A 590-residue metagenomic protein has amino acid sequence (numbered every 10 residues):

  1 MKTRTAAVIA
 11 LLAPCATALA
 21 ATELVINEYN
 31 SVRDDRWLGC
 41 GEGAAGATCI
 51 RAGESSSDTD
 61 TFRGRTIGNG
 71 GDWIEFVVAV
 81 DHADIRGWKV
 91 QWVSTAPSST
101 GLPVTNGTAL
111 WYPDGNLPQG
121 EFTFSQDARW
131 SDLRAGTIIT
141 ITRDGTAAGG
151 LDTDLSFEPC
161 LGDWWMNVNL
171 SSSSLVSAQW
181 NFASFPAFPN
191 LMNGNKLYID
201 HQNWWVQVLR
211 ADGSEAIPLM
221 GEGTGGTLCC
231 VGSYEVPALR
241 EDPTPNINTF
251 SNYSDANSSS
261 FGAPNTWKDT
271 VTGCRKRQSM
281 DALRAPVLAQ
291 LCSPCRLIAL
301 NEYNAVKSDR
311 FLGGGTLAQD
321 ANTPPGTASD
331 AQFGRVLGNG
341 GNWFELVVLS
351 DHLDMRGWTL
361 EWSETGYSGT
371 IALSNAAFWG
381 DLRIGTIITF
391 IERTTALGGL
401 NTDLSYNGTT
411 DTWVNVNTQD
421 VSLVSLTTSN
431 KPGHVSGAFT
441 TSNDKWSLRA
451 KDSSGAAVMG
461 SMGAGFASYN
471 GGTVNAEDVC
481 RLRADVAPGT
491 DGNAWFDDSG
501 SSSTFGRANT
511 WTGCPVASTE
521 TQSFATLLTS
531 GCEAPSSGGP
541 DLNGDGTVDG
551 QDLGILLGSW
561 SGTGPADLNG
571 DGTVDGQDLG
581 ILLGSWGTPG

Functional and structural regions predicted by a protein language model:
M1-T22: Sec-dependent, cleavable N-terminal signal peptides
T5-V8, L12, N193, V206 (+4 more regions): Intrinsically disordered, low-complexity repeat segments enriched in small/polar residues
A7, C15, S214, S293-P294 (+1 more regions): Compositionally biased, intrinsically disordered low-complexity regions
A13, T17-L19, I67, L337 (+4 more regions): Generic structural signal for beta-strand residues in well-ordered domains
A20-Q202, V208-S251, D255, C292-D444 (+2 more regions): Activation on beta-sandwich/Ig-like modules and their edge loops
N248-S293, F496-G538: A recurrent domain-boundary module in secreted/ectodomain proteins
C532-G590: Cellulosome-associated attachment modules in secreted, modular CAZymes
